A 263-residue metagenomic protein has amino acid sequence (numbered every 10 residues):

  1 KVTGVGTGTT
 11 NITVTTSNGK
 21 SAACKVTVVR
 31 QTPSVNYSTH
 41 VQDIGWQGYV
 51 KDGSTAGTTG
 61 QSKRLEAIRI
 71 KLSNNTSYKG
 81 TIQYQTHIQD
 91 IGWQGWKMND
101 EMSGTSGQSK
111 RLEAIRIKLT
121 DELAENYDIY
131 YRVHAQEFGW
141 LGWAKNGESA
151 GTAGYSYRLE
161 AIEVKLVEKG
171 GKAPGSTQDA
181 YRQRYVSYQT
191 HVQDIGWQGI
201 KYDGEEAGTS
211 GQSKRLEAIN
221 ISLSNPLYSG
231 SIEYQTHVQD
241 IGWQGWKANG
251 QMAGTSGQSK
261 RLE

Functional and structural regions predicted by a protein language model:
K1-T32: Extracytoplasmic soluble-region selector
T32-E263: Lectin-type carbohydrate-recognition ectodomains
